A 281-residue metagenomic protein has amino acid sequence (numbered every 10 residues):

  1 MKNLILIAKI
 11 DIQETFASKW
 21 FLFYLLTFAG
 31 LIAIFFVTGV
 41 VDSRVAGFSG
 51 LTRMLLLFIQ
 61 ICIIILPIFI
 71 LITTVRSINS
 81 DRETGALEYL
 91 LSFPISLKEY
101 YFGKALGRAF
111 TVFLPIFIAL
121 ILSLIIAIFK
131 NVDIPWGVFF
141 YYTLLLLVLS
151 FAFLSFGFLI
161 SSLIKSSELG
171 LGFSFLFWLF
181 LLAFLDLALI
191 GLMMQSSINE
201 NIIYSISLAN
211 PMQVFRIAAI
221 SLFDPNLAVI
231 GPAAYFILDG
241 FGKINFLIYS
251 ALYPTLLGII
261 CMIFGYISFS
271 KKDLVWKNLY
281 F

Functional and structural regions predicted by a protein language model:
M1-L25: Aromatic- and glycine-rich beta-strand/loop motifs that create alpha-glucan
I34-G39, F48, T52-I63, G107-E168: Secretory targeting signals
V41-V45, A183-I259, I263-Y266: Terminal transmembrane helical anchor/hairpin motif
L57-S80: Long, hydrophobic alpha-helical segments
P67-T74, L122, F156, L185 (+2 more regions): Hydrophobic/aromatic residues in alpha-helical transmembrane segments
S77-F110: Helix-loop-helix units of permease transmembrane domains in multi-pass membrane transporters, especially ABC
L147-Q195: A structural motif at transmembrane helix-loop-helix junctions in multipass membrane proteins
I263-W276: Membrane-interface capping segments at transmembrane-helix boundaries
